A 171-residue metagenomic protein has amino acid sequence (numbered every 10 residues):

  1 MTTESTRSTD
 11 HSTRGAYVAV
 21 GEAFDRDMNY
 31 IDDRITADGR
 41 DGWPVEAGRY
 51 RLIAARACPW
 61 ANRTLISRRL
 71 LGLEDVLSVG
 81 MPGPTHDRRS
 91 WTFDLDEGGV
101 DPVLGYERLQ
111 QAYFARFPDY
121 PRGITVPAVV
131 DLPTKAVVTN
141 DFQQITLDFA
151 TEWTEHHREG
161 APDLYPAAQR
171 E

Functional and structural regions predicted by a protein language model:
T2-E171: GST-like domain detector, emphasizing the conserved glutathione-binding G-site in the N-terminal thioredoxin-like
